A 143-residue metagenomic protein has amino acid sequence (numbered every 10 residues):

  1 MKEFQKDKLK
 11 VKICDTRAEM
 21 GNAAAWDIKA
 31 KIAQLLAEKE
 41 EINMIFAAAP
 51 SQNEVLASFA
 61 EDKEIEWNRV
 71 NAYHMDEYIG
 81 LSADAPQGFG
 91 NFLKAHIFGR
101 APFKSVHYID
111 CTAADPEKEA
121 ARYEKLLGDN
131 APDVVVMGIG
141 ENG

Functional and structural regions predicted by a protein language model:
M1-N43, E117: N-terminal glycine-/serine-/threonine-rich phosphate-binding loop
K2-K8, W67-G138: Ligand-binding beta-strand-loop-alpha-helix segment within the catalytic cores of soluble metabolic enzymes
K10-K12, L56-A57, N71: Boundary/activation segment at the start of structured domains
A24, V55-S58, A83-A85: Short, glycine/acidic-enriched capping/hinge loops at junctions between secondary-structure elements
A37-K63: Glycine-rich N-terminal segment of FAD-binding domains in flavoprotein oxidoreductases, spanning the beta-loop-helix
P50-S51, Y78, I139-G143: Short glycine-rich anion-binding loops that position phosphate/pyrophosphate groups of nucleotides and phosphorylated
